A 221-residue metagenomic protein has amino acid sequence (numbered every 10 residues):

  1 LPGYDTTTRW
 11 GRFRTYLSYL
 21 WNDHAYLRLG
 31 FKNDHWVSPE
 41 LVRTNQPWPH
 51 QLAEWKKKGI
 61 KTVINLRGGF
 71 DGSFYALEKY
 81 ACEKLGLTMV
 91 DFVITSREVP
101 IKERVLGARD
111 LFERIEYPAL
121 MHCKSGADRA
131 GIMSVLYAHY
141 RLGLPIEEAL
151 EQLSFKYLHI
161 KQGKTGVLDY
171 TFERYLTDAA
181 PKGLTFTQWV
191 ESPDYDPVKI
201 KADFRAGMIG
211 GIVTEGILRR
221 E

Functional and structural regions predicted by a protein language model:
L1-A119, I132-E221: Cys-dependent protein tyrosine phosphatase-like superfamily
C123: Short cysteine clusters
G126: Substrate/cofactor-recognition hotspot
R129: Active-site adenylate/phosphate-handling loop in enzymes that bind or generate adenylated species
